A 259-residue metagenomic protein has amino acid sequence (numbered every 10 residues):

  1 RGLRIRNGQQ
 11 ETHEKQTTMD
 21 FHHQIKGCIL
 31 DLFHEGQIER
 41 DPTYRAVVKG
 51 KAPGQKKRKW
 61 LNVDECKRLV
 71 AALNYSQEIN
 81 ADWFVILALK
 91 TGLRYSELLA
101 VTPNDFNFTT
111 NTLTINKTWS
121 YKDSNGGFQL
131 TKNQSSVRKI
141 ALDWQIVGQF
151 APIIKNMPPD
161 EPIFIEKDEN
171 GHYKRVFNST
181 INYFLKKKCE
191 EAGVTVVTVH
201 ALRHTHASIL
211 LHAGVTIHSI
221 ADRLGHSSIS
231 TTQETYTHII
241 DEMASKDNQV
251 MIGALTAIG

Functional and structural regions predicted by a protein language model:
R1-L30, E35-Q37, Q55, S76-I79 (+2 more regions): N-terminal core-binding DNA-recognition domain of tyrosine site-specific recombinases/integrases
T12, M19-H23, H34, I38-V101 (+1 more regions): Basic, Lys/Arg- and aromatic-enriched nucleic-acid-binding interface segment
H34, I86, K90-E97, K187-A192 (+3 more regions): C-terminal catalytic core of tyrosine-transesterase DNA break-rejoin enzymes
I38-R40, K51-A71, N116, K122-W144 (+1 more regions): DNA breakage-rejoining catalytic core of tyrosine-based enzymes
A52, W60, W119, L224-V250: Catalytic-site neighborhood detector that most strongly recognizes the C-terminal catalytic loop/helix of tyrosine
D64, T118, D143-T195: Active-site/catalytic core of tyrosine-dependent DNA strand-transfer enzymes
R68-A72, S124-Q129, A213, E234 (+1 more regions): DNA/chromatin major-groove-contacting recognition/catalytic segments
T110, D123-S124, Q129-V137, A141-I146 (+2 more regions): C-terminal secondary-structure termini that scaffold catalytic or DNA-interacting sites
